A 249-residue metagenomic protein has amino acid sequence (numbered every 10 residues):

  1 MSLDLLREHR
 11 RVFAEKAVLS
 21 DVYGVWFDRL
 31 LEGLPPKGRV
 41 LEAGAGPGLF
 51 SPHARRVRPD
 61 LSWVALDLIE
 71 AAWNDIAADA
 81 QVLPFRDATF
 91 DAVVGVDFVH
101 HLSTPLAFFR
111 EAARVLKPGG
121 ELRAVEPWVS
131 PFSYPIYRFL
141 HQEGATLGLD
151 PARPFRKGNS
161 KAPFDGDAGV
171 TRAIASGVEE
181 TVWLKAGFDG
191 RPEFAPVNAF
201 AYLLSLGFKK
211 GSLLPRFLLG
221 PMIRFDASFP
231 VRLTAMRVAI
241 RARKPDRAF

Functional and structural regions predicted by a protein language model:
M1-G24: Class I SAM-dependent methyltransferase Rossmann-like catalytic core, especially the SAM/SAH-binding loop
V18-K37, L49, H53: Conserved alpha-helix/loop element of class I SAM-dependent methyltransferases that forms part of the SAM/SAH-binding
L41-V82: Class I SAM-dependent methyltransferase SAM/SAH-binding core
Q81-V93: A short acidic, Gly/Pro-enriched loop at the edge of an enzyme's catalytic core that lines a small-molecule cofactor
L106-E121: A short glycine-rich, Lys/Arg-flanked "PGG" loop and its adjoining helix->strand segment in the class I
L122-R156: Conserved class I S-adenosyl-L-methionine
S160-E179: Acceptor-substrate binding/catalytic loop of class I
E180-A186, G190-F249: A C-terminal cap/extension of S-adenosyl-L-methionine-dependent methyltransferases that defines the acceptor-substrate
